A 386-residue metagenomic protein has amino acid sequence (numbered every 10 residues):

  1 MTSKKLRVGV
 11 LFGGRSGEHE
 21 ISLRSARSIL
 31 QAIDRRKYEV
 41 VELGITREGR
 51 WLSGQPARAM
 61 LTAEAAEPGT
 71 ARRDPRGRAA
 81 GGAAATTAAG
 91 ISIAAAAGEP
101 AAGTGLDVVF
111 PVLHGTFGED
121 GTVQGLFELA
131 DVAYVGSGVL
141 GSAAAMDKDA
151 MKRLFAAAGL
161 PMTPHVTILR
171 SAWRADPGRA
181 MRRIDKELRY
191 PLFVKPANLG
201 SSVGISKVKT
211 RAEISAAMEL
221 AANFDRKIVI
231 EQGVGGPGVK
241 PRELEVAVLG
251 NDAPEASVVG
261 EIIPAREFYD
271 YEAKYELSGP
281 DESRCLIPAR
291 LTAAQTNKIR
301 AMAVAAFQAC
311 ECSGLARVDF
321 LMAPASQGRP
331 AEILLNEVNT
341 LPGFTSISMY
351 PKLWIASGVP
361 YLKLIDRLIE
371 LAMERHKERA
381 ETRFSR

Functional and structural regions predicted by a protein language model:
M1-L140, A144-M146, A150, A157 (+3 more regions): ATP-binding N-terminal substructure of ATP-dependent carboxylate-amine bond-forming enzymes
T2-L11, S16, R24, G103 (+1 more regions): Active-site nucleotide/adenylate-binding loops and adjacent lid/helix of ATP-dependent enzymes
T2-L6, F12-R15, R35, G159 (+2 more regions): ATP-dependent carboxylate activation and anion-phosphoryl transfer catalytic cores that bind Mg-ATP to form
V40, A133-Y134, M162, L192 (+2 more regions): Hydrophobic beta-strand scaffold residues
Q55-M60, G125-L126, Y269-S278, T340: Short, flexible, mixed-charge acidic loops at enzyme active sites
G115, S202, I262-F268, N339-L353: Glycine-rich phosphate/pyrophosphate-binding beta-alpha loops
K209-A301, A325-L334: Phosphate-binding site of ATP-dependent enzymes
